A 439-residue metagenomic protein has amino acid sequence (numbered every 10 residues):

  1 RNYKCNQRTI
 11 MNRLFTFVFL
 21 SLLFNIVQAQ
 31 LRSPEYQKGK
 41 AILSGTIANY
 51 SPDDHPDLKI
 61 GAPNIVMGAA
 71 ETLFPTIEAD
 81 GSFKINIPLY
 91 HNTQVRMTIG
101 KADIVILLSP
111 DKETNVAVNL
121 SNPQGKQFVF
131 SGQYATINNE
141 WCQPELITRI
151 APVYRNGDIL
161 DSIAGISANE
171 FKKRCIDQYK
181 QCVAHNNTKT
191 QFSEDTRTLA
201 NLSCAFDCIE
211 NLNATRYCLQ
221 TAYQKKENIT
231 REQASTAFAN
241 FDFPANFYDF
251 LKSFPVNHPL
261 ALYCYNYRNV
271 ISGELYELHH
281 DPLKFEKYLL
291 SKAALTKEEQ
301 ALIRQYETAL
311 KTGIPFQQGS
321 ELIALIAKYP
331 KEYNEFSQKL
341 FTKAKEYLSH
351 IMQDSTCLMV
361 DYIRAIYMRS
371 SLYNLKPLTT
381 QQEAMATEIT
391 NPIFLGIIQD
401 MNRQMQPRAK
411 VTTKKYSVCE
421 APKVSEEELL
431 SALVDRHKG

Functional and structural regions predicted by a protein language model:
R1-C5, M11, F24, V118 (+3 more regions): Intrinsic-disorder/low-complexity regions
R1-E35: Bacterial Sec-dependent N-terminal signal peptides
K4-R8, P56-I65, Q381-Q382, G439: Generic detector of bulky aromatic hydrophobic side chains
Q7-R8, F15, L23-F24, E113 (+3 more regions): Low-complexity, intrinsically disordered short peptide segments enriched in small/polar/basic residues
I10-L14, A79-S82, F336, L340: N-terminal start-of-domain structural block
L23, A29, M97-T98, Q224: Alpha-helix boundary/interfacial micro-motifs
Q30-L199, L212: A non-transmembrane, solvent-exposed segment enriched in polar/low-complexity residues
V129-K438: Oxidative protein folding and maturation machinery
